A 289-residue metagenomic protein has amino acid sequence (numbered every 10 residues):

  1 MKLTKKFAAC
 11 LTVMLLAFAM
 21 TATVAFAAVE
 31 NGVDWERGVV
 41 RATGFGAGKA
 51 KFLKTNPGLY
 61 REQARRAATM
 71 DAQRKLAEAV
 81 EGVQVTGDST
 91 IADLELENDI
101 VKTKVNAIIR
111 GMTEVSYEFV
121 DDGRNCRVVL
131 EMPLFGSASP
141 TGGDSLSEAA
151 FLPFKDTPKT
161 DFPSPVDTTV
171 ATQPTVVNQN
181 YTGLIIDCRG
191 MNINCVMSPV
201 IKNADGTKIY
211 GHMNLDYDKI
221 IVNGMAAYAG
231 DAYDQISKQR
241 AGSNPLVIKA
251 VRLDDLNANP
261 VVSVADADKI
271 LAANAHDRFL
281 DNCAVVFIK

Functional and structural regions predicted by a protein language model:
K2-T12: Bacterial N-terminal signal peptides that target proteins for export
T4, T23-K289: Domain-level marker for long, solvent-exposed, non-transmembrane regions
L11-T21: Bacterial N-terminal signal peptides
